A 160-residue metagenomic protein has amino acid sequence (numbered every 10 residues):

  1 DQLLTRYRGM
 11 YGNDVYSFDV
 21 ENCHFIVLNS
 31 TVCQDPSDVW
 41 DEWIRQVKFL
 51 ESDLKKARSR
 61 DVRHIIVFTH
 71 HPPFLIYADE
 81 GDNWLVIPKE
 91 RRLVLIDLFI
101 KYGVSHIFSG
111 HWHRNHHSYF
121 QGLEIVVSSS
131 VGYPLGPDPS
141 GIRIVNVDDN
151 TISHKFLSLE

Functional and structural regions predicted by a protein language model:
D1-R63, L85-H106, H117-K155: Extended active-site neighborhood of metal-dependent phosphoesterases/phosphodiesterases
S30, F68-P72, H111-W112: Short, well-ordered beta-to-alpha junction loops that form the rim of enzyme active sites and present histidine/acidic
Q34, F74-W84: Active-site His/acidic residue clusters
A57-Y77: Short acidic, glycine-rich surface-loop motifs adjacent to enzyme active sites
L159: Conserved histidine-centered catalytic loops in small-molecule metabolism enzymes
